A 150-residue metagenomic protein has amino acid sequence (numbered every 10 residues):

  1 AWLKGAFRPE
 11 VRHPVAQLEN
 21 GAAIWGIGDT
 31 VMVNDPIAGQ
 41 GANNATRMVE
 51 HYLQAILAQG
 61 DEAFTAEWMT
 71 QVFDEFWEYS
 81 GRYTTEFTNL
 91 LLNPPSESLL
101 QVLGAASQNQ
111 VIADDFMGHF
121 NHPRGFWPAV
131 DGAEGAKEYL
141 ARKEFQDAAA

Functional and structural regions predicted by a protein language model:
A1-E50, A55, Q59, A63: FAD/FMN-dependent oxidoreductases across multiple families
A38-G39, L53-A150: C-terminal helical "tail/cap" subdomain of flavin- and related membrane-associated enzymes
